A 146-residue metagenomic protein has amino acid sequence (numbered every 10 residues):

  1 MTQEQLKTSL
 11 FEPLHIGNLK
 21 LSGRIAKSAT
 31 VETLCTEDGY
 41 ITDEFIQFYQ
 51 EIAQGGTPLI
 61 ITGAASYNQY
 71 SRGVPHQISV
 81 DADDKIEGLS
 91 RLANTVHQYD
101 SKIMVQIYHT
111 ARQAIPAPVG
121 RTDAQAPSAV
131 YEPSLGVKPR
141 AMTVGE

Functional and structural regions predicted by a protein language model:
M1-E146: Flavin-dependent oxidoreductase catalytic cores
